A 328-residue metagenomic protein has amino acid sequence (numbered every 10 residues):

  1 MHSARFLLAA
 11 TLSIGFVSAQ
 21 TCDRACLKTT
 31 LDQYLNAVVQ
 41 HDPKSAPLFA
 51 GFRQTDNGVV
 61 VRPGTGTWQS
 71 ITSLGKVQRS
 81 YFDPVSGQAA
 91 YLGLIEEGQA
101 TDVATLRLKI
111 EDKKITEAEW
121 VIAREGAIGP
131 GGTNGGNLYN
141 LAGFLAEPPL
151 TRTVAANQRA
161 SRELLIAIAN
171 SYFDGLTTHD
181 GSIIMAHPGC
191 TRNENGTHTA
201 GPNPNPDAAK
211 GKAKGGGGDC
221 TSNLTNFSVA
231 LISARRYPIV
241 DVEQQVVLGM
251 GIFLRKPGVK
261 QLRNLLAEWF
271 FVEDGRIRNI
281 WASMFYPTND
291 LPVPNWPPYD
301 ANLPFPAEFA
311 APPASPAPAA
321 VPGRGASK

Functional and structural regions predicted by a protein language model:
H2-A9: Sec-dependent signal peptide recognition, specifically the positively charged N-region followed immediately by
A10-S18: Hydrophobic h-region of N-terminal signal peptides that target proteins for export in Gram-negative bacteria
A19-K328: C-terminal and inter-domain tail/linker signature
